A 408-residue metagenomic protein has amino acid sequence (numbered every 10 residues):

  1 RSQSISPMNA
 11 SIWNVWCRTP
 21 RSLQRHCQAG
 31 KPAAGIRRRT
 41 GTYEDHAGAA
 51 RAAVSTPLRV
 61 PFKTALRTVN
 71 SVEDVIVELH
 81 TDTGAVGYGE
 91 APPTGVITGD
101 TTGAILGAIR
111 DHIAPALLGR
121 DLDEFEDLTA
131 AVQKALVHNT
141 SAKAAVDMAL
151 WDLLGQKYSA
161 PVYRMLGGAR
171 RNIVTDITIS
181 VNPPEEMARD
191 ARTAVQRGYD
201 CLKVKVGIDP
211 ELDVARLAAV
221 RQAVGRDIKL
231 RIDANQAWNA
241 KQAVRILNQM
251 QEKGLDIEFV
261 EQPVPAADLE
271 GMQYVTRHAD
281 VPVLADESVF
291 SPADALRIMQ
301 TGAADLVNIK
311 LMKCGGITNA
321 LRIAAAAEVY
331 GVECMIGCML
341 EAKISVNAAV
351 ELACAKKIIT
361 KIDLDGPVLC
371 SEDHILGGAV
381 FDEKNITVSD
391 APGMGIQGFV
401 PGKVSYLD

Functional and structural regions predicted by a protein language model:
S2-I36: His/Asp/Glu-rich mid-to-C-terminal helical/loop segments that flank catalytic regions of hydrolases
Y43-T83, Y88-T98, C370-E372: Structured beta-strand/loop patches that form or line metal/cofactor-binding pockets in enzymes
A49, V54-L58, M339-D408: Flexible C-terminal active-site loop/helix
V77, G84, I113, V146 (+9 more regions): Conserved, mostly hydrophobic/aromatic
H80-K157: Metal- or metallocofactor-binding catalytic centers and their adjacent structured scaffolds across diverse enzyme
Q156-S180: N-terminal small/glycine-rich loop or linker at the start of catalytic domains across soluble metabolic enzymes
I179-M187, P210, V214: Active-site beta->alpha loop and helix N-cap motifs at the rims of alpha/beta catalytic domains
V204, P210-S345, E372-H374, A379-F381: Catalytic core of soluble alpha/beta enzymes
